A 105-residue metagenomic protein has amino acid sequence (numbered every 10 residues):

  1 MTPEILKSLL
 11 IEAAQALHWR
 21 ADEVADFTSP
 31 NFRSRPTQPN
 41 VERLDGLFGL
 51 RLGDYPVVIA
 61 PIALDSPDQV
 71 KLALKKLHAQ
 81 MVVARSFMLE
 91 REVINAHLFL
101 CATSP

Functional and structural regions predicted by a protein language model:
M1-S66: Extended, compositionally biased accessory segments flanking or bridging domains
L44-A96, L100: A broadly used, surface-exposed interaction patch
T103-P105: Domain-level recognition of nuclease-like catalytic cores that cleave nucleotide substrates
